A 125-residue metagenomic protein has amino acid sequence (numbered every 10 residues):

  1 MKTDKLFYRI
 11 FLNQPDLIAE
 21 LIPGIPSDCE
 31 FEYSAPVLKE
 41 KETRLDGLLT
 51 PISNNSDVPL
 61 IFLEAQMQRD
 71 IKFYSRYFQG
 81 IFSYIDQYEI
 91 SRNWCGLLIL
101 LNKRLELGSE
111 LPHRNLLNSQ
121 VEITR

Functional and structural regions predicted by a protein language model:
M1-R125: Accessory alpha/beta interaction modules
